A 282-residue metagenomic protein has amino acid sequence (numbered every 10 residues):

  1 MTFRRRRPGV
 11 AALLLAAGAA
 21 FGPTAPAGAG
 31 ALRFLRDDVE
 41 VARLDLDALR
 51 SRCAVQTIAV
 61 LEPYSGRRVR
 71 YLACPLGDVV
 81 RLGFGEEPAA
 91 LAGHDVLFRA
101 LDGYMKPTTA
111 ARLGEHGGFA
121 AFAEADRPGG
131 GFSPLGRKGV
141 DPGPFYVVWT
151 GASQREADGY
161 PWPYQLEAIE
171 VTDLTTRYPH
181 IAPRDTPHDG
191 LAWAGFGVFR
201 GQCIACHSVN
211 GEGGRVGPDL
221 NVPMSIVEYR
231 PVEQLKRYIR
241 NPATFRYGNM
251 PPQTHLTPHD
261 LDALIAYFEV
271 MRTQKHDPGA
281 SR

Functional and structural regions predicted by a protein language model:
M1-R5: N-terminal secretory signal peptides that target proteins for export/translocation
A11-G22: Bacterial N-terminal signal peptides
T24-A29: Boundary at the C-terminal end of the N-terminal hydrophobic targeting segment
G30-R177, R282: Structured, non-membrane catalytic/scaffold regions adjacent to prosthetic-group chemistry
R68-A73, A89-L91, H188, A192 (+6 more regions): Solvent-exposed, acidic/flexible segments
T175-G197: Electrostatic cytochrome c docking/interface patches
G195-N210, L235, L264-F268: The canonical Cys-X-X-Cys-His
N221-Q274: Extracytoplasmic electron-transfer domains, predominantly the class I c-type cytochrome c fold
